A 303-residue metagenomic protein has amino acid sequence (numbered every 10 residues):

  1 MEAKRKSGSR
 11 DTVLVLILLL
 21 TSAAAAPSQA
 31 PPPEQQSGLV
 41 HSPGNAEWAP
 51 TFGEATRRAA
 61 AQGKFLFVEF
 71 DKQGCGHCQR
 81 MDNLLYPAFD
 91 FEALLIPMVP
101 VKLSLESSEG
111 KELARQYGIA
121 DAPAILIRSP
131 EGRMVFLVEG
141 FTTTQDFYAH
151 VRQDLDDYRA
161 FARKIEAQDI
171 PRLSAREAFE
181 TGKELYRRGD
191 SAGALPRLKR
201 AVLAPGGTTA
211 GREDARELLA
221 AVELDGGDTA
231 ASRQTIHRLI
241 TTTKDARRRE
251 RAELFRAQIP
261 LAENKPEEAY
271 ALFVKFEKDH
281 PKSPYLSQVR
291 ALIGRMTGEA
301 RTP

Functional and structural regions predicted by a protein language model:
A46-A49, F70-K72, A88-G110: Thiol-based oxidoreductase modules, predominantly thioredoxin-like and allied folds used for disulfide exchange
P50-D90: Local sequence-structure signature of Cys/Sec-based thiol-disulfide redox active-site neighborhoods
F65, K111, R115-I127: Structural micro-motif
F89, V138-F141, D169-L173, R188 (+3 more regions): Short solvent-exposed coil/turn linkers within tandem alpha-helical repeat scaffolds
A120-R159: Non-catalytic, surface beta->alpha helical segment in thiol-disulfide oxidoreductase systems
